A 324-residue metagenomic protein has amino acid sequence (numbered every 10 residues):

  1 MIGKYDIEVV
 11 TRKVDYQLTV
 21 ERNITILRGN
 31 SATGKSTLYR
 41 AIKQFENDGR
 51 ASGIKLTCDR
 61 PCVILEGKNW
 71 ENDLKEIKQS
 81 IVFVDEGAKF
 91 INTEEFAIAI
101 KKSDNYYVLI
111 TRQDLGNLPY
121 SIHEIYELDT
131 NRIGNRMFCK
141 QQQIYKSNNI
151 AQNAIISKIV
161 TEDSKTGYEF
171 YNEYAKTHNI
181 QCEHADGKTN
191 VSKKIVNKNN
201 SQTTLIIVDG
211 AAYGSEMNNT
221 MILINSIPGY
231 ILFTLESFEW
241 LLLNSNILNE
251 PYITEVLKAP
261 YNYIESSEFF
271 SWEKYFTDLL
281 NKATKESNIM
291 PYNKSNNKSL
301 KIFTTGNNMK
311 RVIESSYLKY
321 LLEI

Functional and structural regions predicted by a protein language model:
M1-Y16, G134-F138: N-terminal pre-Walker A segment at the start of P-loop NTPase domains
L27: Hydrophobic anchor at the beta1->P-loop junction of P-loop NTPases
T33-K35: Conserved glycine(s) of the Walker
L38-R40: Post-Walker A alpha-helix
Q44-K55: Post-Walker A helix-loop "phosphate-sensing" segment adjacent to the P-loop in P-loop NTPases
G67-E94: Conserved P-loop NTPase "ATPase switch" module shared by AAA+ and STAND
F83-D85, D104-D114: Structural recognition of the conserved hydrophobic beta-strand(s) that form the central parallel beta-sheet of P-loop
A88-K89, H123-I324: Acidic, divalent-metal-binding catalytic cores of TOPRIM and closely related two-metal-ion phosphodiester/pyrophosphate
